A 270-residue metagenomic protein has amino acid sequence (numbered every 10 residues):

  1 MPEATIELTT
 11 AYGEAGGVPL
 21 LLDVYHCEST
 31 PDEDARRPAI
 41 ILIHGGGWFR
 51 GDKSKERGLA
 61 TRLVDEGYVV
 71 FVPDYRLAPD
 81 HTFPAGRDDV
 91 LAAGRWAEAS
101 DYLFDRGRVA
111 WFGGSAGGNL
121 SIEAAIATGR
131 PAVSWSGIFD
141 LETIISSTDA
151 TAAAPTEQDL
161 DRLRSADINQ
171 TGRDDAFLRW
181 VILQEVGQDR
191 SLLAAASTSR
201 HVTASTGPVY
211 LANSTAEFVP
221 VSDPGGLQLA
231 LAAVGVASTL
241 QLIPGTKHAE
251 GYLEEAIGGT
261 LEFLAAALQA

Functional and structural regions predicted by a protein language model:
M1-A270: Alpha/beta-hydrolase superfamily serine-hydrolase fold, recognizing
